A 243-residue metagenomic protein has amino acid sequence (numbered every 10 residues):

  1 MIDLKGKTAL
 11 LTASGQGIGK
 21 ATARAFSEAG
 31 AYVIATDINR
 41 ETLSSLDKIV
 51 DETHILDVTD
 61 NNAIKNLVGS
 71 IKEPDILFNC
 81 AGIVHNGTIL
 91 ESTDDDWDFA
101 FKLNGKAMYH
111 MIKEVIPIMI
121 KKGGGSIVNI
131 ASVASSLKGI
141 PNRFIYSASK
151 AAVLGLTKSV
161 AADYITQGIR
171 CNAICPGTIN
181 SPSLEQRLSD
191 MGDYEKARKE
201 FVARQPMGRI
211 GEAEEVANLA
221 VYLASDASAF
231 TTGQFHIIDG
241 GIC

Functional and structural regions predicted by a protein language model:
A81-H85, G240: Conserved NAD(P)H cofactor-binding loop of Rossmann-fold oxidoreductase domains
T88-I89, D96-F101, F201: Substrate-binding pocket helix/loop in short-chain dehydrogenase/reductase
Y109, R209-I238: C-terminal substrate-recognition "lid" of short-chain dehydrogenase/reductases
I112, S149, T157: Active-site helix of classical SDR
P117, A162-T166, A229: Alpha-helical segment proximal to the catalytic Tyr-Lys
S132: Residue(s) in the substrate-gating loop at a strand-loop-helix junction that position the organic substrate next
P176-Q186, S225: Short, flexible catalytic-loop segment of classical short-chain dehydrogenase/reductase
